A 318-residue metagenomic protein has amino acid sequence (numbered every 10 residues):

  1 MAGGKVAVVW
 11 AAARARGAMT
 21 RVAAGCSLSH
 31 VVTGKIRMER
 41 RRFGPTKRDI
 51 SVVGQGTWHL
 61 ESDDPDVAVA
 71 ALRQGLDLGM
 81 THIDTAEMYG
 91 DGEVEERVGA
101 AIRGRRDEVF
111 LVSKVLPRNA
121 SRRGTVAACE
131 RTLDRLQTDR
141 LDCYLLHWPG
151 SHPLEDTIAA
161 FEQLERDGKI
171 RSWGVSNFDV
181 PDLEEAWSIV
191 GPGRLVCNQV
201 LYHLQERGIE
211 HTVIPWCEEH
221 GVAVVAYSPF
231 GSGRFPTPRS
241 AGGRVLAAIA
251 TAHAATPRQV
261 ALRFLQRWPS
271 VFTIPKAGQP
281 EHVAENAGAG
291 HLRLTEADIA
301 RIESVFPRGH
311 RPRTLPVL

Functional and structural regions predicted by a protein language model:
A13-V109, P229, V317-L318: N-terminal binding-site loop/beta-alpha segment at the start of enzyme catalytic domains that lines or forms
R40, P149-L318: Beta/alpha (TIM)-barrel catalytic core signal, keyed to glycine-rich beta->alpha loops juxtaposed to Asp/Glu that bind
G44-K47, D77, G99-D107, E130-Q137 (+3 more regions): Acidic (Asp/Glu)-rich catalytic clusters
R48-V53, G79-T81, R106-V109, T138-D142 (+4 more regions): Short, well-ordered coil/turn segments that N-cap beta-strands
E61-D66, A86-E95, R118-R123, P149-L154 (+3 more regions): Acidic-and-aromatic substrate-binding clefts and catalytic sites of carbohydrate-active enzymes
D63-G75, S121-L136, L183-E184: Short, acidic/polar
L136-H152: Active-site groove signature of glycoside hydrolases
